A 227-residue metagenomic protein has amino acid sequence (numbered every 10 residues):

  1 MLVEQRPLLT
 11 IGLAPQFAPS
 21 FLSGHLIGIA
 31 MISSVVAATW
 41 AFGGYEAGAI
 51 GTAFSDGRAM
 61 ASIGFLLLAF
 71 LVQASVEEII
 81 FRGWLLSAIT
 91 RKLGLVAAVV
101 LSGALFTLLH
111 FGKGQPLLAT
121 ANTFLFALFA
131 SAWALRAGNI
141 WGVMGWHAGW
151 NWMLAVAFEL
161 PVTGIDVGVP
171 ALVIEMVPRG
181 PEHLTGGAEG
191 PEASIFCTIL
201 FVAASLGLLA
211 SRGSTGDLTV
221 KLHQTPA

Functional and structural regions predicted by a protein language model:
M1-S23, W40-F54, R212-V220: Membrane-helix interface linkers and caps
V3, P7, S55-R58, G94 (+1 more regions): Alpha-helix capping and helix-coil boundary motifs
L13, L22-L26, L85, G145: Internal alpha-helical transmembrane segments of multi-pass membrane proteins, especially GPCRs
G24, G28-L66: N-terminal TM1-TM2 helical hairpin plus the immediately adjacent luminal interfacial "cap"
S33, A47, M60-P226: Transmembrane helix-loop-helix hairpins at the membrane interface of multi-pass integral membrane proteins
